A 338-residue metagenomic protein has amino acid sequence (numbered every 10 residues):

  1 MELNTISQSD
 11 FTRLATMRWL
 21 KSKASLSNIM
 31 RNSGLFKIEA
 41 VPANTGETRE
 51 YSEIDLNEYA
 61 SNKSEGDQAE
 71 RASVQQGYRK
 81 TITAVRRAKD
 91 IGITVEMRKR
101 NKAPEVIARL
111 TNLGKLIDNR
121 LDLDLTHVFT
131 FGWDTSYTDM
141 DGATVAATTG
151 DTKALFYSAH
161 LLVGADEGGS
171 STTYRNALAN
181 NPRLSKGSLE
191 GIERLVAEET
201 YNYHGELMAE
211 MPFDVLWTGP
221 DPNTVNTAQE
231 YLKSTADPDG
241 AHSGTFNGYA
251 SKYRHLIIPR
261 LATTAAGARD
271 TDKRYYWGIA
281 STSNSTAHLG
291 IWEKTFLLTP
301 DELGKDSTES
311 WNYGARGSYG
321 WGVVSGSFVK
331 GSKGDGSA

Functional and structural regions predicted by a protein language model:
M1-I29: N-terminal alpha-helical "arm" segments
E2-Q8, T149-G205, A209-D214, P220-A338: Sequence/fold signature of self-assembling virion shell proteins
L14-A15, E53-Y59, Y78-K80, Y174-R183 (+1 more regions): Generic detector of short, locally flexible boundary/turn motifs and exposed helical patches
S27-R87: Assembly/oligomerization interface modules of large self-assembling protein complexes
N32, E47, N112, H127 (+3 more regions): Short, surface-exposed, charged/polar-biased interaction segments
N57-K63, K99-N101, D306, S318: Short active-site-adjacent helix-start/loop capping segments
Y78-S136, F213-L216, Y313-A315: Long, contiguous amphipathic alpha-helices that act as assembly "spine/axial" helices in icosahedral shell and virion
L121-S170: Glycine-rich, mobile lid/loop segments that gate access to catalytic sites or pores
